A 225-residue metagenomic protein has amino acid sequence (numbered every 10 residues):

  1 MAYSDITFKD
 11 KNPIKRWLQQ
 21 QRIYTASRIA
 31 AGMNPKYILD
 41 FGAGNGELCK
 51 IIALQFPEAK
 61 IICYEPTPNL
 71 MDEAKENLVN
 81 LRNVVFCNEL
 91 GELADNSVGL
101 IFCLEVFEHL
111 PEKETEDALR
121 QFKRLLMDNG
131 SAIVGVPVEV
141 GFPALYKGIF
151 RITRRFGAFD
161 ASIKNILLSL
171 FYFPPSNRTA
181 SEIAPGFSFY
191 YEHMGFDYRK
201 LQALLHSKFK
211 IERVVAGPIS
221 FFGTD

Functional and structural regions predicted by a protein language model:
A2-Q21, T25, E47, N77 (+3 more regions): S-adenosyl-L-methionine-dependent methyltransferase catalytic module, highlighting the catalytic core
S27-N34: Glycine-rich helix-loop-beta junction characteristic of Rossmann-like nucleotide cofactor-binding loops
F41: Conserved beta-strand/loop positions that form the S-adenosyl-L-methionine
G44: Conserved glycine-rich SAM-binding loop
E47, I51-L90: Class I SAM-dependent methyltransferase SAM/SAH-binding core
F102: A conserved beta-strand element that flanks and buttresses the S-adenosyl-L-methionine
E105-H109: Short catalytic micro-motifs in class I SAM-dependent methyltransferases
